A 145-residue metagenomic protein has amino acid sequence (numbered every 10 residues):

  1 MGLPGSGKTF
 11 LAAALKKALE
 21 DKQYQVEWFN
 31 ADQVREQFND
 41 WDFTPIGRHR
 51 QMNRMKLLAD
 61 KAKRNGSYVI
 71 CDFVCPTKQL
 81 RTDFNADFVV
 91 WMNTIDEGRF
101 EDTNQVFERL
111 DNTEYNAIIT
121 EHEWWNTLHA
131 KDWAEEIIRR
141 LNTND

Functional and structural regions predicted by a protein language model:
M1: Conserved N-terminal Rossmann-fold NAD(P)-binding element of oxidoreductases
P4: The conserved Walker
K8: Conserved lysine of the Walker
A12-L57: Conserved substrate/cofactor phosphate-moiety recognition/catalytic segment in nucleotide-dependent phosphotransferases
A14-A18, N85, R109-D145: NTP-dependent small-molecule kinase module
F29, I70, F88-V90, A117-T120: Hydrophobic/aromatic beta-strand patches that form the interior of the parallel beta-sheet core in alpha/beta enzyme
Q37, P45-E97: Glycine-rich phosphate-binding loop used to anchor ATP phosphates in small-molecule kinases, encompassing both
E97-F107, H129: Short, charged, surface-exposed secondary-structure boundary motifs
